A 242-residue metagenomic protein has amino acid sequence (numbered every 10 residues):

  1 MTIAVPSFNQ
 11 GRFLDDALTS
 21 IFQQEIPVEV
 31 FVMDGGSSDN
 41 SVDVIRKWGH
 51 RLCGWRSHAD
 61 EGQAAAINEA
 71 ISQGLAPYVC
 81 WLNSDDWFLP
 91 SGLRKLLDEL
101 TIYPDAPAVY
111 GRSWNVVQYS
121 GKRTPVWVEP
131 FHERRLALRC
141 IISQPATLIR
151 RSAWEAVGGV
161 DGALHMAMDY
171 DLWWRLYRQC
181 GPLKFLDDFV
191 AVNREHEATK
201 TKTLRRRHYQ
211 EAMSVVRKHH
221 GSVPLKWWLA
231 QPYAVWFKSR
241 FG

Functional and structural regions predicted by a protein language model:
T19-V28: Short, acidic, metal-binding catalytic loop of nucleotide-sugar glycosyltransferases
S20, D34-D43, N83: A conserved acidic beta->alpha catalytic loop
P27-G36, R56-A59: Short beta-strand/loop segment that forms part of the nucleotide-sugar
N40, A65, D86-E99: Acidic donor-binding/catalytic loop of UDP-sugar-dependent glycosyltransferases, especially processive GT2
H58-G74: Glycine-rich, basic loop-to-helix element that forms the pyrophosphate-binding segment of sugar-nucleotide handling
V79: Short aromatic/hydrophobic "clamp" motif used to bind/position activated sugar donors
S91-R123: Conserved donor NDP-sugar-binding/catalytic core segment of glycosyltransferases
V128-E211, V215: Conserved nucleotide-sugar donor-binding catalytic segment
